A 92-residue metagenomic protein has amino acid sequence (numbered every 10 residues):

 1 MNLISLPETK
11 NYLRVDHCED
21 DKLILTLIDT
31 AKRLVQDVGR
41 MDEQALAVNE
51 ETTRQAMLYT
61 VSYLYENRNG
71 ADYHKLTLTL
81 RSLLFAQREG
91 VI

Functional and structural regions predicted by a protein language model:
M1-I92: Divalent metal-cofactor coordination and adjacent catalytic microenvironments
